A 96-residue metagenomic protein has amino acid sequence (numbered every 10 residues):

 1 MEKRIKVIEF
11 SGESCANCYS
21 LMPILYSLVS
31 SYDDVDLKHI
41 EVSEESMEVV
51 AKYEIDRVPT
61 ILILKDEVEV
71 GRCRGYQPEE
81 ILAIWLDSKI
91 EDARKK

Functional and structural regions predicted by a protein language model:
M1-S31: Local sequence-structure signature of Cys/Sec-based thiol-disulfide redox active-site neighborhoods
F10, D33-M47: Thiol-based oxidoreductase modules, predominantly thioredoxin-like and allied folds used for disulfide exchange
S20, E45, P78-I81: Residue-level recognition of oxygen-bearing side chains
E45, V58, V70: Active-site loop signature of alpha/beta-hydrolase-fold enzymes
V49-K52, W85: CheY-like receiver
Y53-L62: Structural micro-motif
I63-K96: Non-catalytic, surface beta->alpha helical segment in thiol-disulfide oxidoreductase systems
